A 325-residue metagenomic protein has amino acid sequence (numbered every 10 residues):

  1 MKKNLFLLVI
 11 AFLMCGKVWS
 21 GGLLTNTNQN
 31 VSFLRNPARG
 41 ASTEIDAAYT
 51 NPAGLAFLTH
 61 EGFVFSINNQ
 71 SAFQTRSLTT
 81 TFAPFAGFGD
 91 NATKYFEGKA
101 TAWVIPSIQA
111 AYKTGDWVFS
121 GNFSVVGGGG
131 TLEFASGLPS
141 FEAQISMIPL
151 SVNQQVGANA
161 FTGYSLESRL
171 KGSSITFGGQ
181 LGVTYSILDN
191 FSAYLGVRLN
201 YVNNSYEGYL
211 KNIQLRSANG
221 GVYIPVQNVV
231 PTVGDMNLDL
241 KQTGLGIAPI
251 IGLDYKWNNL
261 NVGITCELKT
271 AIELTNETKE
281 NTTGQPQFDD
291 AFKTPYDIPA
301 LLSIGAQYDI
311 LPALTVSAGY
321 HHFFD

Functional and structural regions predicted by a protein language model:
M1-N4: Positively charged n-region of N-terminal signal peptides that target proteins for export
F6-L7, A41: Residue-level detector of transmembrane insertion/anchoring sites
L7-K17: Bacterial N-terminal signal peptides
L8-I10, F57, L195, F324: A ubiquitous, low-specificity "background" feature that marks scattered single residues across proteins without
G16-G128: N-terminal, post-signal peptide beta-strand-biased segments of exported outer-membrane/organellar beta-barrel and other
G21-A38, S42-T43, W103-S107, A111-D325: Outer-membrane beta-barrel porins/channels
